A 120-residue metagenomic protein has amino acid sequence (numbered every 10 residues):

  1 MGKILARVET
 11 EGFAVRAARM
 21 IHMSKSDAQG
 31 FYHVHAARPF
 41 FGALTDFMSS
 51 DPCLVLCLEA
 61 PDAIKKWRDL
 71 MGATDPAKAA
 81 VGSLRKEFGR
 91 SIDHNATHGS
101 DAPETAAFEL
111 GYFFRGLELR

Functional and structural regions predicted by a protein language model:
M1-R120: Non-catalytic terminal and connector segments of soluble metabolic enzymes
